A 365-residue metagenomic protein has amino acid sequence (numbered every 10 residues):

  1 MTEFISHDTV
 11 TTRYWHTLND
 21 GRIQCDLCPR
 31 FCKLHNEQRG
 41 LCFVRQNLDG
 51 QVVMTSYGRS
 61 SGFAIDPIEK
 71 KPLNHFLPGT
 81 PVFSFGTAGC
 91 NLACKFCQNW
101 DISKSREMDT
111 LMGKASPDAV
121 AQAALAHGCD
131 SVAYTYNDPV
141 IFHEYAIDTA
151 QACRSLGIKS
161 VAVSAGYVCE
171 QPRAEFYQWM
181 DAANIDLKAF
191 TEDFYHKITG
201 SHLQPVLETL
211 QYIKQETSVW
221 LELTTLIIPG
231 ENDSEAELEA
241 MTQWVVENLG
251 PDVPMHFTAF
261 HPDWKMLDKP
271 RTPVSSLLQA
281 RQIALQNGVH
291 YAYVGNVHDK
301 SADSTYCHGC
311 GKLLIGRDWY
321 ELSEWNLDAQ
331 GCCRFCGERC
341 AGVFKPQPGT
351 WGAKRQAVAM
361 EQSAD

Functional and structural regions predicted by a protein language model:
M1-N36, G230-D365: Auxiliary Fe-S-binding modules of radical SAM enzymes
M1-T80: Flexible, acidic/Gly-rich N-terminal and inter-domain linker regions that tether and position cofactor-handling modules
C25, L34, F43-V44, T55-R59 (+11 more regions): Generic structural "secondary-structure junction" signal
L27, L41-V44, G89-L92, F96 (+2 more regions): Short, cysteine/histidine-rich loop/knuckle motifs that typically chelate Zn2+
F31-T55, N99-D109, I315-Y320, C340-Q347: Iron-sulfur (Fe-S) cluster-binding segments and ferredoxin-like electron-carrier domains, especially [2Fe-2S]
N47-A182, W351-A359, D365: Conserved Radical SAM active-site core
K114-S275, A280-I283: Conserved AdoMet/S-adenosylmethionine-binding subsite of the radical SAM
